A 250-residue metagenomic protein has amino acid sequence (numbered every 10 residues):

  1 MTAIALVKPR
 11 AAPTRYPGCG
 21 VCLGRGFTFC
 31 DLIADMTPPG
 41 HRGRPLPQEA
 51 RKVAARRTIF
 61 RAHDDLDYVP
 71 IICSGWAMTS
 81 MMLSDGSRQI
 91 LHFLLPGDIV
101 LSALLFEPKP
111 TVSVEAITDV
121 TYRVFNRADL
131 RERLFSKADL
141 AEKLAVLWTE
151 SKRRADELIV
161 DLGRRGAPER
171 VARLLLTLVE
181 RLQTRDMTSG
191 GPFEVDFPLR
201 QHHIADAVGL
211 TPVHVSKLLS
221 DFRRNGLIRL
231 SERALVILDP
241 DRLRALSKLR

Functional and structural regions predicted by a protein language model:
T2-A55, I99-V100, L104-E107: Cyclic nucleotide-binding regulatory module and flanking cytosolic helices
R42-G43, I59-H63, S189: Short loop/turn motifs at secondary-structure junctions and domain boundaries
A50, F93, V124, P198 (+1 more regions): Short aromatic/basic micro-patch
K52-D119: Cyclic nucleotide-binding regulatory domains
H92-R153, E157: Cyclic-nucleotide recognition modules
F135, D139-G209: Polybasic "coupling" helices that flank or enter modular domains
E180-R250: Phosphate-/nucleic-acid-contacting segments
